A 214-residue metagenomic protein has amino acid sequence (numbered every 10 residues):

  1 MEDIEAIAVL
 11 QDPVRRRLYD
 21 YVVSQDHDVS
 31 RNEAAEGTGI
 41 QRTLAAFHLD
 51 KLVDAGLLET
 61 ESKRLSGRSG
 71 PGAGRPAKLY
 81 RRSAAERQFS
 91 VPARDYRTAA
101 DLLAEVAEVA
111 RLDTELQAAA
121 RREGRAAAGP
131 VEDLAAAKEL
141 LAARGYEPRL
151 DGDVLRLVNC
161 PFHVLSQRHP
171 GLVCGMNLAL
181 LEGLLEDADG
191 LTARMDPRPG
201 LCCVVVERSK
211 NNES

Functional and structural regions predicted by a protein language model:
M1-S83: Basic, Lys/Arg-rich alpha-helical nucleic-acid-recognition elements, primarily the DNA-binding modules of transcription
R17, Y21, L102, G183: Alpha-helical scaffold segments in soluble metabolic enzymes
A45-A46, L134, L178: Generic non-transmembrane alpha-helix signal with a bias for helix starts/N-cap capping motifs
K63, P92-R94, C160: Surface loops and adjacent helix of pleckstrin homology
G72-A73, L140, R198: A short catalytic or substrate-binding loop motif that flags glycine-/basic-rich loops and adjacent residues that bind
R81-E139, A143, E147, G175 (+1 more regions): Amphipathic alpha-helical dimerization/coiled-coil segments that flank or bridge DNA-binding/regulatory modules
R149-S214: C-terminal regulatory/effector modules of DNA-binding transcriptional regulators
